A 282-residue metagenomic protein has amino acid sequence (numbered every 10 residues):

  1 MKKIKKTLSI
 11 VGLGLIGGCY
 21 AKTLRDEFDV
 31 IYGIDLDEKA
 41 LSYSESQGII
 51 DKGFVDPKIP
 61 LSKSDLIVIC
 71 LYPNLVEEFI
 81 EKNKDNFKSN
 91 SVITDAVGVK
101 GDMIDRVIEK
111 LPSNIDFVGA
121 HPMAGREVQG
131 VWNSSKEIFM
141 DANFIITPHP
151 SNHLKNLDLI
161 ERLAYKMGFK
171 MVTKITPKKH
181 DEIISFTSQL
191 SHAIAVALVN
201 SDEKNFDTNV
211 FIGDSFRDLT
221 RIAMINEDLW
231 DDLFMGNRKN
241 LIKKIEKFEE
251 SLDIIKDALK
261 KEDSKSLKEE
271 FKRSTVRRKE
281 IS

Functional and structural regions predicted by a protein language model:
M1-S62: NAD(P)+-binding Rossmann beta1-loop-alpha1 motif at the extreme N-terminus of oxidoreductases
I4-T7, N90, D141: Phosphate-coordination loops involved in phosphoryl transfer and adenosine-cofactor binding
S9-I10, I69, I146: Hydrophobic Val/Ile/Leu positions in short beta-strands of Rossmann-like dinucleotide-binding domains
K58-F87, S91-T94: Rossmann-like NAD(P)-binding element
L71-P73, V97-G98, P122, P150: Short glycine-/small-residue-rich Rossmann-like dinucleotide-binding loops
E81-W132: Rossmann-like NAD(P)(H) cofactor-binding subdomain of soluble oxidoreductases
I138-R221: Internal alpha-helical scaffold of NAD(P)-dependent oxidoreductase catalytic cores
N205-S274: Interdomain hinge/lid region at the active-site interface of Rossmann-like NAD(P)-dependent oxidoreductases
